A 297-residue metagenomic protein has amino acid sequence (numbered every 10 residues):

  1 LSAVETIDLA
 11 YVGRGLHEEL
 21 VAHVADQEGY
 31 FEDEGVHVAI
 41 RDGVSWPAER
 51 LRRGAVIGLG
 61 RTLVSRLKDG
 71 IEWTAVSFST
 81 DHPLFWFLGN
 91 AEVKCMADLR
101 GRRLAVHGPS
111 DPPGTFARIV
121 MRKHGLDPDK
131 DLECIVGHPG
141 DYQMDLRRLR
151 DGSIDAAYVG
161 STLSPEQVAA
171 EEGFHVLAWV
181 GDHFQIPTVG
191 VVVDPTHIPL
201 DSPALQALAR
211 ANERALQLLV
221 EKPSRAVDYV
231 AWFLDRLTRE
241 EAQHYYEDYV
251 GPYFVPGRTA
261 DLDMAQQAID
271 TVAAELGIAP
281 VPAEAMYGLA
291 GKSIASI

Functional and structural regions predicted by a protein language model:
L1-I40, G257-I297: N-terminal hydrophobic or amphipathic helices and topogenic motifs
S2-V136, D141, D145, D155-S161 (+2 more regions): Short, glycine-/small- and polar/acidic-enriched structural segments that line small-molecule recognition paths
Y11-V12, T80-G89, A170-I198, A209 (+2 more regions): Periplasmic-binding protein-like
H23, V64, R118, P165 (+3 more regions): Predominant activation on well-ordered alpha-helical scaffold segments within soluble catalytic domains
Q27, D33, K123, D151 (+3 more regions): Residues at alpha-helix termini
T62, M144-F233: Pocket-lining segment of extracytoplasmic ligand-binding domains
P199-I278: Secondary-structure end/capping motifs
